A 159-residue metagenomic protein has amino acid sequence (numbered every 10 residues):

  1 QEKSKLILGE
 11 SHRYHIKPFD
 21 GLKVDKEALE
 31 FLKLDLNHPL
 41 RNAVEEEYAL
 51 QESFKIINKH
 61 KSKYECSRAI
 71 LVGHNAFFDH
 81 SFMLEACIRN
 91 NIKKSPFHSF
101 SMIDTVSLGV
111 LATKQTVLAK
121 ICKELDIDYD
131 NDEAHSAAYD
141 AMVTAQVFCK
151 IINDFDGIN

Functional and structural regions predicted by a protein language model:
Q1-H74, L125: Conserved non-catalytic scaffold segment of RNase H-like nuclease domains
S4-L6, S81, N91-F97, V110-T116: Catalytic phosphate/metal-binding cores of nucleic-acid and nucleotide-processing enzymes, i.e., regions that mediate
I16-L32, L36-P39, T105-A141: Active-site-proximal helix-loop-helix substrate-binding element of RNase H-like nuclease domains
E46-I56, D79-F82, A86, K114-L118: Amphipathic alpha-helical interface surfaces
I70-F77, S81-F82, A86-C87, A119-N159: Acidic, Mg2+-coordinating catalytic module of metal-dependent nucleases/exonucleases that use a two-metal-ion mechanism
F97-S107: Short, charged amphipathic alpha-helical segments flanked by flexible coils
